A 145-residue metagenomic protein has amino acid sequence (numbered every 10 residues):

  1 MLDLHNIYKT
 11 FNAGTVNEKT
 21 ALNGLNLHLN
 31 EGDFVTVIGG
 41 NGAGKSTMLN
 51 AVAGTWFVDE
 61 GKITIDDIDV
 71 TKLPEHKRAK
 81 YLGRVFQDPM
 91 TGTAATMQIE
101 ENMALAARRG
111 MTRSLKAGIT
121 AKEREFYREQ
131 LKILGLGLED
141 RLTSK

Functional and structural regions predicted by a protein language model:
M1-L4, K9-G24, T36, P74: A short, flexible loop at the N-terminus of ABC-type nucleotide-binding domains that lies
T15, K19, F57, D69-G83 (+2 more regions): ABC ATPase NBD coupling module
I38-G40: The feature captures the beta-strand-to-loop junction immediately N-terminal to the Walker
A53: Helix-to-loop junction immediately C-terminal to a conserved catalytic motif
G61-D69, L131: Conserved ABC transporter NBD signature motif
T96-T112: Q-loop/switch helix immediately C-terminal to the Walker
G118-R141: Conserved ABC ATPase "signature" region
